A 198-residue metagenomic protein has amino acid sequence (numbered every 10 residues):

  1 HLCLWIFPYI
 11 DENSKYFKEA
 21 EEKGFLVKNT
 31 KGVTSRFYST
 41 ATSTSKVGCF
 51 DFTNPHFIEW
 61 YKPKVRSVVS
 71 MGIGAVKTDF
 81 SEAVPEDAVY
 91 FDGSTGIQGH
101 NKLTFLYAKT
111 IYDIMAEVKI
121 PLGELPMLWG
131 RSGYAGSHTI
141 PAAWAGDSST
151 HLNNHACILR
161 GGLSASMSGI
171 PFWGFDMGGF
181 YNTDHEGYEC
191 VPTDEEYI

Functional and structural regions predicted by a protein language model:
H1-I198: Catalytic-domain carbohydrate-binding cleft regions of carbohydrate-active enzymes
